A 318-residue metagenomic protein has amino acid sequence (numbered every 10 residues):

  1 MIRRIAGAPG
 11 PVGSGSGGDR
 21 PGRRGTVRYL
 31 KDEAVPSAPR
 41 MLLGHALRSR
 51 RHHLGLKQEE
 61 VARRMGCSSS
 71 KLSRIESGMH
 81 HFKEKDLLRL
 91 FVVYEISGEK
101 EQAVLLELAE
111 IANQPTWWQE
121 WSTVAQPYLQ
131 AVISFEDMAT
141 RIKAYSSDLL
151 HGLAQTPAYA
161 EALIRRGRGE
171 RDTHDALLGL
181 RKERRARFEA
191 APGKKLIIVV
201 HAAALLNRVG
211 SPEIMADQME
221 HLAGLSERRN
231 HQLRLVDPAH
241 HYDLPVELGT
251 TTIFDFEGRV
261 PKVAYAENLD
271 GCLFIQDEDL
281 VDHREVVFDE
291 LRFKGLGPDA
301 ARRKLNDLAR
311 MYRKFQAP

Functional and structural regions predicted by a protein language model:
I2-R3, P9-H45, H53, Q58-R63 (+3 more regions): Interdomain hinge/linker segments and adjacent boundary elements that couple functional modules
P192, S211-P318: C-terminal regulatory/effector modules of DNA-binding transcriptional regulators
